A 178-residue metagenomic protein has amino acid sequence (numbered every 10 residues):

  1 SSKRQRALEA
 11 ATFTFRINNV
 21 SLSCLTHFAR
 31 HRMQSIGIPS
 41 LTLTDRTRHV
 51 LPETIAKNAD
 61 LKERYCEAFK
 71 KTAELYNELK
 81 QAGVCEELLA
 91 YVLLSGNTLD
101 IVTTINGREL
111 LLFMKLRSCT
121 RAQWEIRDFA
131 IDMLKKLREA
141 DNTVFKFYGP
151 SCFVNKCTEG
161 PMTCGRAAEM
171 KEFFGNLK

Functional and structural regions predicted by a protein language model:
S1-K178: A conserved ligand/cofactor-binding region detector
